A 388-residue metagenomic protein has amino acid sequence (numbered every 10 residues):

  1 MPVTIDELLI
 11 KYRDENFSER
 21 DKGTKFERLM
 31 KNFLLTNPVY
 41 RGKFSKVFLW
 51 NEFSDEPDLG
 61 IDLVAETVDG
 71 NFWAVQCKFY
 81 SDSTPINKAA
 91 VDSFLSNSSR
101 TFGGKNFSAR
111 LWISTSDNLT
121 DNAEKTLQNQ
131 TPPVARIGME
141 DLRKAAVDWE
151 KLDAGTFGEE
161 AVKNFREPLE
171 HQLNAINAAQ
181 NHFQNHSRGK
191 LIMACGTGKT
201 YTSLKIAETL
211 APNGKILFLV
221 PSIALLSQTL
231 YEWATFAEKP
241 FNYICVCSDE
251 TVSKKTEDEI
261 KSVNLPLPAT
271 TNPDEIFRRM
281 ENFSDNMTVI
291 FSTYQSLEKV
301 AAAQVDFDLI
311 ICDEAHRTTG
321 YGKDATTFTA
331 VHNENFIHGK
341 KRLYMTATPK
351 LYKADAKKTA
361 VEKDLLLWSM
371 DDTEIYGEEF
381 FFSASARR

Functional and structural regions predicted by a protein language model:
M1-D21, R41-S54, G103-K105, T115-G339 (+1 more regions): SF2 helicase/translocase NTPase motor core, specifically the RecA-like lobe 1 inter-motif segment between Walker
K22-N106, T120-A123: Catalytic centers of nucleases
D62, H316, T348-K350: Catalytic metal-binding/acid-base residues of hydrolase active sites
Q76, P221, T293, M345-A347: A secondary-structure boundary/capping signal
K88-D92, L127, K357-T359: "Short basic amphipathic alpha-helical interaction patches in structured regions
L111-W112: Conserved segment of the helicase C-terminal RecA-like domain
G320-R388: Post-DEXD/H (motif II) to motif III coupling segment of the RecA-like Helicase ATP-binding lobe
